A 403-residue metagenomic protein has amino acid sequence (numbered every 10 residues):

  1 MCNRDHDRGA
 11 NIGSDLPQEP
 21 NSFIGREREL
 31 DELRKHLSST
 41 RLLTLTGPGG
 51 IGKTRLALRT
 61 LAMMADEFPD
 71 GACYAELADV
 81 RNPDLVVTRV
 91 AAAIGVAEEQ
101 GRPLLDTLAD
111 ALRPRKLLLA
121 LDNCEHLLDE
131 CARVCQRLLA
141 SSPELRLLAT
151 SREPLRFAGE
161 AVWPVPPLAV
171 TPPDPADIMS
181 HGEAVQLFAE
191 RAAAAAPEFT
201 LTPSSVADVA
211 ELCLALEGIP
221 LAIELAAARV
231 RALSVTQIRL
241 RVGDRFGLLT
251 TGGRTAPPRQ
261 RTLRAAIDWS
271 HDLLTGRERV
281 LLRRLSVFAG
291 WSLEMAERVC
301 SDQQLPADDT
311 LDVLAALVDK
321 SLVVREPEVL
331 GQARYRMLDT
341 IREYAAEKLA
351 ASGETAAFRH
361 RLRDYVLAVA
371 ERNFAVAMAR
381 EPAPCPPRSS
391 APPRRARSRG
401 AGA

Functional and structural regions predicted by a protein language model:
M1-A403: Aliphatic-rich helical/repeat scaffold segments used for oligomerization and domain docking
